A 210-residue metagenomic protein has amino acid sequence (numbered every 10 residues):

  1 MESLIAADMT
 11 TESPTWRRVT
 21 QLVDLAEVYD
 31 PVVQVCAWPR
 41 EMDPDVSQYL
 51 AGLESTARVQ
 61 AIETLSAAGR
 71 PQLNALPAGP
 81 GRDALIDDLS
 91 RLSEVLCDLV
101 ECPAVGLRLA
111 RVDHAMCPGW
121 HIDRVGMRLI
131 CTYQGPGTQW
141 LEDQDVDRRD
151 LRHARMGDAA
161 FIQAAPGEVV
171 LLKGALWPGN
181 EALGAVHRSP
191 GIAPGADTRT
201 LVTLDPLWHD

Functional and structural regions predicted by a protein language model:
M1-P77, D83-R91: N-terminal auxiliary "cap/dimerization" subdomain that precedes the catalytic jelly-roll/cupin core of mononuclear
L22, A115-P118, A185-S189: Glycine-rich, charged/polar anion/phosphate-binding loops that engage phosphate groups from diverse ligands
V32-V35, G126-L129, G167, T198-R199: Short, surface-exposed beta-edge/turn micro-motifs
V46-S47, W140-E142, K173, N180-E181: Short helix/loop capping segments that flank catalytic or ligand/cofactor-binding pockets
N74-H114, P118, I122: Extracellular-facing segments of soluble proteins and assemblies that are Gly/Ser/Thr-biased and enriched in aromatics
L89, L109-R111, Y133-D143, L201-D210: Active-site environment of non-heme Fe oxygenases that use a 2-His-1-carboxylate facial triad
H114-E168: Catalytic core of non-heme Fe(II) oxygenases with the double-stranded beta-helix
G157-D210: Catalytic core of Fe(II)/2-oxoglutarate
